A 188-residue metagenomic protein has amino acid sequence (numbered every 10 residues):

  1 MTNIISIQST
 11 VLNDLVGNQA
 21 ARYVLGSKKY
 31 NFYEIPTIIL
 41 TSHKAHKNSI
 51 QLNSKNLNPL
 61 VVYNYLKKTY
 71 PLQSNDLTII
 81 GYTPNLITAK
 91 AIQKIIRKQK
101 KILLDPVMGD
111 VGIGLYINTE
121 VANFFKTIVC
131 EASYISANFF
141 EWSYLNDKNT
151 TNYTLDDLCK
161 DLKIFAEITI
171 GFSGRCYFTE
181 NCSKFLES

Functional and structural regions predicted by a protein language model:
M1-G109: Conserved N-terminal subdomain of the carbohydrate kinase-like
I7, K28, T69, Q73 (+4 more regions): Change "in soluble alpha/beta enzymes" to "in soluble alpha/beta proteins
K44-N48, K148-N149, T179: Short secondary-structure transition/capping segments
Y82-A89, G112-V121, L145-L155: Active-site glycine- and acidic-residue-rich loops that bind and position anionic ligands or nucleotide-like cofactors
Q93-K94, I117-K126, T150-D156, C182-S188: Charged helix-capping and loop-helix junction motifs
R97-Y116, N123-A132: Short, acidic/small-residue loops that bind anionic groups at enzyme active sites
G109, W142-S143: A generic structural signal for short hydrophobic patches within well-formed alpha-helices
Y134-S136, E141-W142, L155-S188: Conserved phosphate-donor
